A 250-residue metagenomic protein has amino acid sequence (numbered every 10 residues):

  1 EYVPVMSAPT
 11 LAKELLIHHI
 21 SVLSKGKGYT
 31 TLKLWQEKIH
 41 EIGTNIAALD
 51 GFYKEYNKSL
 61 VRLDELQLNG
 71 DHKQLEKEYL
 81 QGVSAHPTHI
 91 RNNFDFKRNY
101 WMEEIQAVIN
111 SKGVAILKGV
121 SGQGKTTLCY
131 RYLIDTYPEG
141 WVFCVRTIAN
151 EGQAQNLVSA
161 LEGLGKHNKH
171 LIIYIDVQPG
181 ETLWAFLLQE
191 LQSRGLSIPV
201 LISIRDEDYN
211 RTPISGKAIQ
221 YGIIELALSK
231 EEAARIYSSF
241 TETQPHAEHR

Functional and structural regions predicted by a protein language model:
E1, C144-Q153, A160-Q192, S203: Conserved P-loop NTPase "ATPase switch" module shared by AAA+ and STAND
E1-I109: Extended, charged/polar low-complexity intrinsically disordered regions
Y2-L11, I148-N150, I204-Y209: Short beta-alpha junction loops
N110-A115: Pre-Walker A (Motif I) flank of P-loop NTPase domains
K118-F143, L157-K166, E190, D206-G216: P-loop NTPase Walker A phosphate-binding motif
E139-G140, H170, S197: A generic structural signal for alpha->beta connector loops
E207-Y209, P213-R250: Conserved small helical "lid"/interfacial subdomain of P-loop NTPases
